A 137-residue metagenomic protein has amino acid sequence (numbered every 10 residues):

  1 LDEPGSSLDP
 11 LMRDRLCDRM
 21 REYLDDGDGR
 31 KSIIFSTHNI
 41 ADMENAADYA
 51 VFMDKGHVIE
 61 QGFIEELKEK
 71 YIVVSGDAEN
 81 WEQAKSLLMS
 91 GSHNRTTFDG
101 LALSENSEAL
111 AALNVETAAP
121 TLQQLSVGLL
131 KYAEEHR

Functional and structural regions predicted by a protein language model:
E3-P4: Walker B catalytic motif
S7-L8: Short coil-to-helix N-cap segments within the nucleotide-binding domains
R13-G29: Helical segment within the ABC ATPase nucleotide-binding domain
C17, M89-S90, N94-R137: C-terminal coupling/interaction segments
S36-H38: H-loop (His-switch) motif in ABC-type P-loop NTPases
I40-N45: A short, surface-exposed alpha-helical micro-motif characterized by mixed small hydrophobic and charged/polar residues
Q61-G62: ABC ATPase "signature
